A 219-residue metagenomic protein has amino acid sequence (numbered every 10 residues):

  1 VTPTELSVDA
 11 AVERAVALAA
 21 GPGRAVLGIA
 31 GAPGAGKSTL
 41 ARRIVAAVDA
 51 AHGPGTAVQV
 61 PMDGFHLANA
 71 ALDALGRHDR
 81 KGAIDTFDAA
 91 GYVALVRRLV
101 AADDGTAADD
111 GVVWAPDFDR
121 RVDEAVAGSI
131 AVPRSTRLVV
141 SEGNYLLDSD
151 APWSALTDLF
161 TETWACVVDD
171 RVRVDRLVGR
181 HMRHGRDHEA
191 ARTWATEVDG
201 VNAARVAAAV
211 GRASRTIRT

Functional and structural regions predicted by a protein language model:
V1-V26, A32: Extreme N-terminal, non-catalytic leader segments that precede Walker-type/kinase nucleotide-binding cores
K37: Conserved lysine of the Walker
L40: Hydrophobic positions on the alpha1 helix immediately C-terminal to the Walker A/P-loop
R43: Active-site signature of alpha/beta-hydrolase-fold catalytic machinery across serine- and Asp/Cys-nucleophile hydrolases
A46-V58: Post-Walker A helix-loop "phosphate-sensing" segment adjacent to the P-loop in P-loop NTPases
P61, L67-V122: Conserved nucleotide-sensing/catalytic segment adjacent to the nucleotide-binding pocket in NTP-handling enzymes
V122-R180: ATP-dependent NMP and nucleoside kinases share a basic, alpha-helical "lid"
A127-G128, A151-S154, M182-T219: Small-molecule kinase domains that catalyze NTP-dependent phosphoryl transfer to phosphate-bearing small molecules
